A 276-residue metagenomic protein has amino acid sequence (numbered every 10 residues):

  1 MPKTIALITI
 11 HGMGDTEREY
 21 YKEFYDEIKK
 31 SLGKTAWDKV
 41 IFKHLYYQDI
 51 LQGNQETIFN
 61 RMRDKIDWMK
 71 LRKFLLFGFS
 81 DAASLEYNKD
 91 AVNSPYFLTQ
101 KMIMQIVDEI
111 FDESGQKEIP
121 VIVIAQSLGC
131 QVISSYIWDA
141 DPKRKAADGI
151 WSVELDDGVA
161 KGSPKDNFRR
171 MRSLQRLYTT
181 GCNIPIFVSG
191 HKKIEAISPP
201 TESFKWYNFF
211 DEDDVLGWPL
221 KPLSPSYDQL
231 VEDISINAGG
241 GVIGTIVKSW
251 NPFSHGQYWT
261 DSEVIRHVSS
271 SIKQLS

Functional and structural regions predicted by a protein language model:
P2-T4: Proline/glycine-enriched tight loop/beta-turn segments at coil->beta junctions that connect or precede beta-strands
L7-G14, E19-D26, K89-T201, W206: Serine-dependent carboxylesterase/thioesterase catalytic core of lipase-like alpha/beta-hydrolase/SGNH enzymes
G12-R18, E27-S31, T35-G115: Active-site catalytic motif of lipid deacylating hydrolases and related acyltransferases
K29-K30, D64, K145, P199 (+2 more regions): A generic membrane alpha-helix/interface feature
S31-T35, I66-L71, A147-G149, T201-K205 (+1 more regions): Glycine-rich loops and low-complexity Gly/Arg-rich segments that provide flexible linkers or classic glycine-based
V40-F42, V121, V231: Short, conserved active-site loop motifs that form the nucleotide-linked donor/cofactor pocket
I50, R176, C182-S276: Lipolytic serine-hydrolase domain surface
